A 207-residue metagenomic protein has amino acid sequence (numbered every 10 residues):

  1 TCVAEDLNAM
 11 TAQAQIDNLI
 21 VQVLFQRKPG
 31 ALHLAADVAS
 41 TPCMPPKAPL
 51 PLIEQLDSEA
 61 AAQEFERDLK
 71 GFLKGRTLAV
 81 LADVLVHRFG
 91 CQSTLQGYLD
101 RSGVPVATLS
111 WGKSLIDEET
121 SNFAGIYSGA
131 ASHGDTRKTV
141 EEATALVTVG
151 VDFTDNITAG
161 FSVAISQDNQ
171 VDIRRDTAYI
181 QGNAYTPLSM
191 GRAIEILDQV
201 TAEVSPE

Functional and structural regions predicted by a protein language model:
T1-Q26, T139-E142, A202: Conserved thiamine diphosphate
L7, A31-A35, P45-A48, Q63-R67 (+1 more regions): Phosphate/pyrophosphate-binding active-site segments
L32-A35, L81-D83, T148-G150, R174: Short beta-strand segments
L34-S40, V84-V86, K113, T177: Glycine-rich beta-alpha junction loops
A36-A60: Aromatic-enriched
A60-F72, G90: A short, well-structured juxtamembrane/interface segment
T77-A79, A145: Structural motif
V84-V171: Glycine-rich, anion-gripping cofactor-binding loops and their flanking helix/strand elements in enzyme active sites
